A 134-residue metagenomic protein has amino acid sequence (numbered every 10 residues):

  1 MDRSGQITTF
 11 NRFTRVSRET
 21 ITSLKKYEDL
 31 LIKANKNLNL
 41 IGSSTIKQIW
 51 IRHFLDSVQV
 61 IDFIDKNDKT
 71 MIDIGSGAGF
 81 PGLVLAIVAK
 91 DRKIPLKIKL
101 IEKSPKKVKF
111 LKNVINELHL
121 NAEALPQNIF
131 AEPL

Functional and structural regions predicted by a protein language model:
D2-D68, K106-K109, N113-L120: Class I SAM-dependent transferase core
V58-L134: Conserved SAM/SAH cofactor-binding pocket of Class I
